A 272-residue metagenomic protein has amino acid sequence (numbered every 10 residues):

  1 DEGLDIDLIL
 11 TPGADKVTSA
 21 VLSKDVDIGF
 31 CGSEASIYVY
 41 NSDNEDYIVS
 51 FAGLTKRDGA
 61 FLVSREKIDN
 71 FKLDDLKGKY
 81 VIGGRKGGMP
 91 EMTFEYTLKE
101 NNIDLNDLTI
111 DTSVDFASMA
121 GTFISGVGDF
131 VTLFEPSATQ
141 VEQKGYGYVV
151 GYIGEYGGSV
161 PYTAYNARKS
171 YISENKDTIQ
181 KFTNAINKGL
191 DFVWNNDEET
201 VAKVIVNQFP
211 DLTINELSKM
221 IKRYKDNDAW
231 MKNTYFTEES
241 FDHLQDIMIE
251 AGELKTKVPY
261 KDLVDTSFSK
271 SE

Functional and structural regions predicted by a protein language model:
D1, D74, E155-G157, D226-F236: Short, solvent-exposed loop/beta-turn-alpha elements that line the ligand-binding surface or hinge of extracytoplasmic
D1-I103, I110-S113, T122, D129-E135 (+3 more regions): Short, glycine-/small- and polar/acidic-enriched structural segments that line small-molecule recognition paths
T11-D15, F30, G84, G88-M89 (+5 more regions): Soluble non-cytosolic domains of exported or imported proteins
V26, I124, N227-E238, K270-E272: Short amphipathic alpha-helical segments at helix boundaries and their inter-helical linkers
A117-F209: Pocket-lining segment of extracytoplasmic ligand-binding domains
S173-E253: Secondary-structure end/capping motifs
D242-E272: Conserved C-terminal helix/tail region of periplasmic/extracytoplasmic solute-binding proteins
